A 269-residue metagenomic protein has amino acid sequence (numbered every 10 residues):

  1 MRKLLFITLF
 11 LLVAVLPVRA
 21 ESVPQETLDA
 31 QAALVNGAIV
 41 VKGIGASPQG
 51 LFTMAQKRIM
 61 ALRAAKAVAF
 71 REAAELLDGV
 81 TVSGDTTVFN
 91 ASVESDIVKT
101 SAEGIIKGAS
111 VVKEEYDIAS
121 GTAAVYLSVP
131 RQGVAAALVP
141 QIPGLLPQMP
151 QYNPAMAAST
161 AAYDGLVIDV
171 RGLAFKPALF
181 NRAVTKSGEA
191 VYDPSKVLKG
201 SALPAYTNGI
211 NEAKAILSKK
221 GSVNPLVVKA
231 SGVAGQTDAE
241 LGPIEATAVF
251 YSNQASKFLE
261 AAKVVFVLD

Functional and structural regions predicted by a protein language model:
L4-A14: Sec-dependent N-terminal signal peptides
R19-D269: Domain-level marker for long, solvent-exposed, non-transmembrane regions
